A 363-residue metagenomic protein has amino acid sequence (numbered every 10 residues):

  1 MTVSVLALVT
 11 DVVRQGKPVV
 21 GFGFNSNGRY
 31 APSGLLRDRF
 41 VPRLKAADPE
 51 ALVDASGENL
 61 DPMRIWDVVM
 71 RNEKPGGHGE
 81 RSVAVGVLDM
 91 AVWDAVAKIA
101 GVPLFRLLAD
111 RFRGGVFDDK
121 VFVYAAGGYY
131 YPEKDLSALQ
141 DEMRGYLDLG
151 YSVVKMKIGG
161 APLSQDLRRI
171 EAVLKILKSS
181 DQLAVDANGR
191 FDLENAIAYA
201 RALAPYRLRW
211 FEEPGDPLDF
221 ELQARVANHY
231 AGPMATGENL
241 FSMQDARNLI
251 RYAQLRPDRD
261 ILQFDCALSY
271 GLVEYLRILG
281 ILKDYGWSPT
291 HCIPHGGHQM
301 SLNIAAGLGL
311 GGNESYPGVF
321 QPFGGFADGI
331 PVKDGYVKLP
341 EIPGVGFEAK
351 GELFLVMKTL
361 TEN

Functional and structural regions predicted by a protein language model:
M1-V5, D11: Short, Gly/Pro- and small/polar-rich lid/capping loops
V3, I278, I293-N363: Flexible C-terminal active-site loop/helix
L6, P18, L88, G101 (+7 more regions): Conserved, mostly hydrophobic/aromatic
V12-I99: Metal- or metallocofactor-binding catalytic centers and their adjacent structured scaffolds across diverse enzyme
H78, K120-Q140, I158, A187-D192 (+1 more regions): Active-site mouth loops of central-metabolism enzymes
F105-K134, R169: N-terminal small/glycine-rich loop or linker at the start of catalytic domains across soluble metabolic enzymes
E142-K157: Catalytic domains of carbohydrate-active enzymes, especially glycoside hydrolases
M156-H295: Catalytic core of soluble alpha/beta enzymes
